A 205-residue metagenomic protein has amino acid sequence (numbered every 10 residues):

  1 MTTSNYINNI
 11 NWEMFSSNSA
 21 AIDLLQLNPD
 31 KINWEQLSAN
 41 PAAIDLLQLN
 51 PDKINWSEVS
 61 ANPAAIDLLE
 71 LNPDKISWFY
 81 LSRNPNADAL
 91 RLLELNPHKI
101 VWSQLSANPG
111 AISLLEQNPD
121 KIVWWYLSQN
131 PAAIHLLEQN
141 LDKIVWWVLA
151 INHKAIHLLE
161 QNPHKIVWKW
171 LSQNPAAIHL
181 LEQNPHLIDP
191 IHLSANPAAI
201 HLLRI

Functional and structural regions predicted by a protein language model:
M1-I205: Alpha-helical scaffold segments
